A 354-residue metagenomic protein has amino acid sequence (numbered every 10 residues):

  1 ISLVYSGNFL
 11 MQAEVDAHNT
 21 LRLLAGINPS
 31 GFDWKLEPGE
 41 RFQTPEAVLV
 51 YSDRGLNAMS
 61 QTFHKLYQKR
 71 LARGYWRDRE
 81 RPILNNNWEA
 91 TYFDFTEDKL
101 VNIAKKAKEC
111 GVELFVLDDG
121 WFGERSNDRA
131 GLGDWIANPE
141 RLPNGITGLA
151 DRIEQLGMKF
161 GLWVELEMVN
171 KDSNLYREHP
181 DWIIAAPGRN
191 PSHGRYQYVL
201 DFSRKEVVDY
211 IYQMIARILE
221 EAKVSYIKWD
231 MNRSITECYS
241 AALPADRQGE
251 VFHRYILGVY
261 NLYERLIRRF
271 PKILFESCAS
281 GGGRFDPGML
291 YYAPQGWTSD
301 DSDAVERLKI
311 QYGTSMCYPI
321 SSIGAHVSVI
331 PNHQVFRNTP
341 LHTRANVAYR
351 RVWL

Functional and structural regions predicted by a protein language model:
I1-Y67, V305: N-terminal accessory beta-strand-rich subdomains and adjacent acidic, glycine-rich linkers that precede catalytic cores
E46, D118-D119, L162-L166, M231 (+1 more regions): Glycine-rich, histidine-containing beta strand-loop boundary motifs that form or position
Y51, T91-F95, F122-D128, E167-S173 (+3 more regions): Flexible loop/turn segments at secondary-structure boundaries
F63-I83: Long, charged amphipathic helices and adjacent flexible linkers at domain junctions
W76-Q213, Y226: Aromatic-lined carbohydrate-binding/catalytic grooves of carbohydrate-active enzymes
Y92, G123, N138, N144 (+2 more regions): Active-site and adjacent substrate-binding regions of carbohydrate-active enzymes
A104-K108, L219-E220, Y349: Non-catalytic positions within long, well-ordered alpha-helices that form the structural scaffold/packing of enzyme
N170-D209, H253-L354: Glycan-recognition surfaces
